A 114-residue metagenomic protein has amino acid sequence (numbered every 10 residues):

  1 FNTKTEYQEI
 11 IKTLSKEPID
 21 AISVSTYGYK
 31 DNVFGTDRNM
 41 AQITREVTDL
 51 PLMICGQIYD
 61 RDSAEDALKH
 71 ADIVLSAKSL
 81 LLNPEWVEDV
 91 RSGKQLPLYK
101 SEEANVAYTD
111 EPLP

Functional and structural regions predicted by a protein language model:
F1-P114: Flavin-dependent oxidoreductase catalytic cores
